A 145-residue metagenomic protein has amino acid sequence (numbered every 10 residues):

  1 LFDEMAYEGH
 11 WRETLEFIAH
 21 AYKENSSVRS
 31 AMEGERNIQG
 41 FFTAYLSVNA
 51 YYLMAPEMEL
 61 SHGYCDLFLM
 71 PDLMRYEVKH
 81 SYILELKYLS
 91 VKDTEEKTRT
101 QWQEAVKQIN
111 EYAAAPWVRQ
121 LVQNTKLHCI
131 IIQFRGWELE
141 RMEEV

Functional and structural regions predicted by a protein language model:
D3, Y7-V145: Structural signature of nuclease core domains in nucleic-acid processing machines
